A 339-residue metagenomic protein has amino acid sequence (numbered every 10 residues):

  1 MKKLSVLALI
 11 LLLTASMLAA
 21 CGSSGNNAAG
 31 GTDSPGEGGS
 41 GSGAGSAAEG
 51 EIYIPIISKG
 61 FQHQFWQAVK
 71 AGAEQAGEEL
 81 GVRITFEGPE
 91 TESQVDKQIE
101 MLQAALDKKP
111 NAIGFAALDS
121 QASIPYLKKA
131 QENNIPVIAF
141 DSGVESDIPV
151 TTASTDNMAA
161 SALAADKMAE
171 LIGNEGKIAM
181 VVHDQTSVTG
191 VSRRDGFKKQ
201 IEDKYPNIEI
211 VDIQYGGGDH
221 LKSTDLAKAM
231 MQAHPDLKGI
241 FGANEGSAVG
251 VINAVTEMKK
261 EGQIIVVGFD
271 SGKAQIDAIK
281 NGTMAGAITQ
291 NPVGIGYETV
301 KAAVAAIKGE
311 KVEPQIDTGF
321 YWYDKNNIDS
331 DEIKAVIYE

Functional and structural regions predicted by a protein language model:
M1-A19: Sec-dependent bacterial lipoprotein signal peptides
K3, A20-E339: A residue-level marker of the well-folded mature domains of exported/periplasmic proteins
